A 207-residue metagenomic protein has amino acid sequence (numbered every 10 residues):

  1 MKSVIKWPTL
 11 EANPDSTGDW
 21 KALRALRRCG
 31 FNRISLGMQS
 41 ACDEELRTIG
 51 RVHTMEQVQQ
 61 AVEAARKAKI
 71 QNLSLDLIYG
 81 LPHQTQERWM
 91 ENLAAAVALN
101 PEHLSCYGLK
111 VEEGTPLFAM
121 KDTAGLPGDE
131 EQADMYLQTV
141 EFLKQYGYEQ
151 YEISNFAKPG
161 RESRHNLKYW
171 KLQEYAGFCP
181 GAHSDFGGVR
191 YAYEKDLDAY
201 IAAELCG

Functional and structural regions predicted by a protein language model:
M1-G207: C-terminal scaffold of the Radical SAM
